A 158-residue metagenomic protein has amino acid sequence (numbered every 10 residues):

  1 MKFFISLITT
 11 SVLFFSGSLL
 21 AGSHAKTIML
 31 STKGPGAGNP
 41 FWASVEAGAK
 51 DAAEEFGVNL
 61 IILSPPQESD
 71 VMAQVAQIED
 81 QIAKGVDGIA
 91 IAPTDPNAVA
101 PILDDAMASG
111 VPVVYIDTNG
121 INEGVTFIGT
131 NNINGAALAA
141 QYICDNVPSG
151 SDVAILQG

Functional and structural regions predicted by a protein language model:
K2-T10: Sec-dependent signal peptide recognition, specifically the positively charged N-region followed immediately by
F3-F4, L20-G158: A residue-level marker of the well-folded mature domains of exported/periplasmic proteins
S16-S18: N-terminal signal peptide c-region/cleavage motif recognized by signal peptidases
